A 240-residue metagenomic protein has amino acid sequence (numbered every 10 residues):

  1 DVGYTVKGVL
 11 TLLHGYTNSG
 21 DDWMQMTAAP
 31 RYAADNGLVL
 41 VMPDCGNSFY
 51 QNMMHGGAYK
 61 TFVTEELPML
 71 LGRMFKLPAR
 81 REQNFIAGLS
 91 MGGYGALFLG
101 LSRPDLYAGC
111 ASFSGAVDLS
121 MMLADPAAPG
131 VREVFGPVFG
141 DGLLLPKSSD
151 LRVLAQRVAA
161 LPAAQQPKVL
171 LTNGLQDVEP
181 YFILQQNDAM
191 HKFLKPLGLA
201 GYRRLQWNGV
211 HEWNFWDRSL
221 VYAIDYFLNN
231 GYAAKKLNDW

Functional and structural regions predicted by a protein language model:
D1-W240: Non-catalytic cap/lid and distal C-terminal segments of serine-dependent acyl enzymes
